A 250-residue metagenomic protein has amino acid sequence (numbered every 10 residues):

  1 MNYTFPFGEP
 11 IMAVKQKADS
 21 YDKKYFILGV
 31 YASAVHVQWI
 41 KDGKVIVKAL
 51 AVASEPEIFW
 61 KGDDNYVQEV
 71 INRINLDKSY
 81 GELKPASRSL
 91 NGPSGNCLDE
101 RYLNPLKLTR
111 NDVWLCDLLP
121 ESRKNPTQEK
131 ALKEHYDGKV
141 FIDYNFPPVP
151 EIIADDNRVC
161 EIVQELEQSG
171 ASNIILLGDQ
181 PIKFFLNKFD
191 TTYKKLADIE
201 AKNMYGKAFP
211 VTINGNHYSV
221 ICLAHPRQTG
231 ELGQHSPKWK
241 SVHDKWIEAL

Functional and structural regions predicted by a protein language model:
M1-E9, V45-I58, E82-L83, Q128-C160 (+1 more regions): C-terminal capping/extension of enzyme domains
M1-N104, E161-E165, F209-N216, V242-L250: Active-site and ligand/interface coordination hotspots across diverse enzymes and nucleic-acid-associated assemblies
F26-L28, W114-C116, N173-I175, S219-I221: Hydrophobic/aromatic beta-strand patches that form the interior of the parallel beta-sheet core in alpha/beta enzyme
V30-A32, L118, L176-P181: Short, well-ordered beta-to-alpha junction loops that form the rim of enzyme active sites and present histidine/acidic
A34, S122, G230: Feature marks short, surface-exposed loop/turn motifs that line or immediately flank catalytic pockets and channel
F59-V67, R88-I142: Short, surface-exposed acidic-centric catalytic microdomains
G92-N96, D179, K183-F184: A structural signal for well-ordered alpha-helical segments within the folded catalytic domains of diverse enzymes
I162-I182: Proline-aspartate-enriched helix->loop->beta-strand connector
